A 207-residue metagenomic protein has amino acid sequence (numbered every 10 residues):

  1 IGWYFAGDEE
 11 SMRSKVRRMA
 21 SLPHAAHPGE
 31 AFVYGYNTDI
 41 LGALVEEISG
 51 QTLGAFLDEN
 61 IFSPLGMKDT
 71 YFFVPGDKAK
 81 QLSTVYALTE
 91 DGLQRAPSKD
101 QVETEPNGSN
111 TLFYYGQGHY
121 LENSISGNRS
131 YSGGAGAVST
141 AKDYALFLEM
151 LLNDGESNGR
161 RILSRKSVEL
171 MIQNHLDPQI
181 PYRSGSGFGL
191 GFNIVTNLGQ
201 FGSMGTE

Functional and structural regions predicted by a protein language model:
I1-G202: Short, surface-exposed loop or secondary-structure junction motifs that flank catalytic or metal-binding residues
